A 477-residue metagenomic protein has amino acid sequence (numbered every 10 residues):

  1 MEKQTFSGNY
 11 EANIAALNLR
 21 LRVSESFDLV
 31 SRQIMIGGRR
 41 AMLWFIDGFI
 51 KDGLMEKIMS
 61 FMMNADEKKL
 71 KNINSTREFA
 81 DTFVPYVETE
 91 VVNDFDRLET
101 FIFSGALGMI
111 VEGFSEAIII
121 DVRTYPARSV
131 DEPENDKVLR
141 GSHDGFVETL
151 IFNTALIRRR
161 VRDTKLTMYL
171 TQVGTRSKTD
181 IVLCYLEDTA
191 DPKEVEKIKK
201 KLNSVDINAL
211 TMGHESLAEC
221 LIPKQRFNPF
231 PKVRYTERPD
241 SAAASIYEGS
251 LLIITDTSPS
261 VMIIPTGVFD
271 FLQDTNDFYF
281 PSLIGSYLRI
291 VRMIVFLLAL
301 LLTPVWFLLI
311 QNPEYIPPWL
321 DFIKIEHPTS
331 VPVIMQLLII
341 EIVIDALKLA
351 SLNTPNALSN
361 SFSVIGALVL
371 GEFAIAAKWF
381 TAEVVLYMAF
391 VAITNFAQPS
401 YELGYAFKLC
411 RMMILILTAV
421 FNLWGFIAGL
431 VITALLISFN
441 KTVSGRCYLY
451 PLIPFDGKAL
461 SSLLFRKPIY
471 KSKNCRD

Functional and structural regions predicted by a protein language model:
M1-V305, L309, P313-I316, F322 (+1 more regions): Membrane-embedded alpha-helical signal segments
I253, S260, T266-I414: Transmembrane alpha-helical segments that form the functional core of multipass membrane systems
A382-V384, A389-D477: Hydrophobic alpha-helical transmembrane segments of membrane transport and translocation systems, primarily multi-pass
